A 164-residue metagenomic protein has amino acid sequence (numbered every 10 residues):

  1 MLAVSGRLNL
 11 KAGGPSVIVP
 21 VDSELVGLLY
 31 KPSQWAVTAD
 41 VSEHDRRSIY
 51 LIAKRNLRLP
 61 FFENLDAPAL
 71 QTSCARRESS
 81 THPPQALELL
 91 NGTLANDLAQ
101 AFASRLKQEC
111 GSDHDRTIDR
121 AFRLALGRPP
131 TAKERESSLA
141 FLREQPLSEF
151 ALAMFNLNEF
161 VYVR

Functional and structural regions predicted by a protein language model:
L2-A121, P129, E149, N156-R164: An acidic, gly/pro-interrupted, aromatic-rich
I118-D119, T131-L139: Short, well-structured alpha-helical segments
A125, E136-R143: Amphipathic alpha-helical segments that form the core helices of the histone-fold
